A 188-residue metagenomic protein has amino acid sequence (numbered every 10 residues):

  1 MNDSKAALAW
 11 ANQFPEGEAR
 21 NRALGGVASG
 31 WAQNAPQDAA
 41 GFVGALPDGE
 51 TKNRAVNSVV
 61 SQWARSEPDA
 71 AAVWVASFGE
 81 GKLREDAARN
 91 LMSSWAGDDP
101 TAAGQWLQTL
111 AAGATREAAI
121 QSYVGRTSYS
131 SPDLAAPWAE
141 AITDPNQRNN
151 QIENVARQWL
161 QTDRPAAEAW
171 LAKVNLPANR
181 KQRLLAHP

Functional and structural regions predicted by a protein language model:
M1-P188: Non-catalytic tandem-repeat scaffold regions and their flanking low-complexity/translocation tails
